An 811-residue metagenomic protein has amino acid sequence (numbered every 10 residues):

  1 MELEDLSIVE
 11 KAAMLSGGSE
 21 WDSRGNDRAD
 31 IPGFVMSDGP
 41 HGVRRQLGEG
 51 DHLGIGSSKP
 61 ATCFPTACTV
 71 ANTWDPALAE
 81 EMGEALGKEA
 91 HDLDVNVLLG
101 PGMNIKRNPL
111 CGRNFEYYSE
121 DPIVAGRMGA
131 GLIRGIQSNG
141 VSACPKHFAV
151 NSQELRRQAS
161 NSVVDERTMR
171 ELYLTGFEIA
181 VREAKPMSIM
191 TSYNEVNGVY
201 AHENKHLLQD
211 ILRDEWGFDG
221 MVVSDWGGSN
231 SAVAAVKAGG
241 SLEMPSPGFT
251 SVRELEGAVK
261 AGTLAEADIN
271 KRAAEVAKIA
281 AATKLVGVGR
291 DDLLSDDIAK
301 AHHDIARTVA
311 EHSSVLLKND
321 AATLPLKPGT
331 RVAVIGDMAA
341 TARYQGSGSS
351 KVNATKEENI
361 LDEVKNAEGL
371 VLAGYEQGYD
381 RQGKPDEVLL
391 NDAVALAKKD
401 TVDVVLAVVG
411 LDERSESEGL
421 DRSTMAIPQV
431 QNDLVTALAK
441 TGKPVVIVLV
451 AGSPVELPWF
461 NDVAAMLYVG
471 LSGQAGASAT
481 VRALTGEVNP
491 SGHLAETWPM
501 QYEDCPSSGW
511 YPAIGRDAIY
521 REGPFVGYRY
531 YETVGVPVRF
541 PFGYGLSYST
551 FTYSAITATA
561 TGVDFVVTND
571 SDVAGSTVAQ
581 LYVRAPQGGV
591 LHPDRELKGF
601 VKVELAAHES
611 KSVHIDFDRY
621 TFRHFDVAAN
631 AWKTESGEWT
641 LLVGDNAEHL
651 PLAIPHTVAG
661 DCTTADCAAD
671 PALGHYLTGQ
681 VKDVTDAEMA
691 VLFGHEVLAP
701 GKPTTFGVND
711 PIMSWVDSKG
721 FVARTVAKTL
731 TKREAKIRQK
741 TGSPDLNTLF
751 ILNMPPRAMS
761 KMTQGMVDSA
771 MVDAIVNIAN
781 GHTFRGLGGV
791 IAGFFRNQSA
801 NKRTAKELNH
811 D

Functional and structural regions predicted by a protein language model:
M1-H624, E638-V643, A647, C662 (+3 more regions): Glycoside hydrolase catalytic-domain context in secreted enzymes
N630, E635-G637: A glycine-anchored, Pro-Gly-centered beta-turn/N-cap motif
A647, I654-F721: Charged, amphipathic alpha-helical linkers/stalks
D686-M689, V697-T804: Zn2+-dependent metallopeptidase catalytic domains
